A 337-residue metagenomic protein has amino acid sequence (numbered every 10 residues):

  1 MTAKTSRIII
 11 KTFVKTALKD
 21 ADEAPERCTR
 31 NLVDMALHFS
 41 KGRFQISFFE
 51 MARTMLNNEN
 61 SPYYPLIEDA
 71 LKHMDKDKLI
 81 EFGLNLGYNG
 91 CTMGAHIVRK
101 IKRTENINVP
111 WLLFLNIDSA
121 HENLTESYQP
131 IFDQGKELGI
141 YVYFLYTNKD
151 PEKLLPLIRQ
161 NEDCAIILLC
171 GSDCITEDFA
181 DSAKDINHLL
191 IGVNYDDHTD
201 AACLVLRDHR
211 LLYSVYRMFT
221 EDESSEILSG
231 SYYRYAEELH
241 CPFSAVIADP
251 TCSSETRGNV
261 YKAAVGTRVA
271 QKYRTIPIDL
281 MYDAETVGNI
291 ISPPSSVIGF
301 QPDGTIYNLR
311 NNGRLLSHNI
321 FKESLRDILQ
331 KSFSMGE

Functional and structural regions predicted by a protein language model:
M1-I46, E50-T54, N259-E337: Accessory C-terminal segments flanking Radical SAM cores
G42-L115: N-terminal [4Fe-4S]-dependent radical SAM core
L112-T125, G135-P151, N161-D200, L206 (+2 more regions): Core AdoMet radical
I117, V142-Y143, D200-P293, V297-I306: Conserved C-terminal portion of the radical SAM core fold that forms the substrate/S-adenosylmethionine-binding
K153-L169, A264-T267, R274: Short acidic, glycine/proline-enriched helix-loop-strand junctions
L154-P156, D178-A180, N319: A short acidic (Asp/Glu
